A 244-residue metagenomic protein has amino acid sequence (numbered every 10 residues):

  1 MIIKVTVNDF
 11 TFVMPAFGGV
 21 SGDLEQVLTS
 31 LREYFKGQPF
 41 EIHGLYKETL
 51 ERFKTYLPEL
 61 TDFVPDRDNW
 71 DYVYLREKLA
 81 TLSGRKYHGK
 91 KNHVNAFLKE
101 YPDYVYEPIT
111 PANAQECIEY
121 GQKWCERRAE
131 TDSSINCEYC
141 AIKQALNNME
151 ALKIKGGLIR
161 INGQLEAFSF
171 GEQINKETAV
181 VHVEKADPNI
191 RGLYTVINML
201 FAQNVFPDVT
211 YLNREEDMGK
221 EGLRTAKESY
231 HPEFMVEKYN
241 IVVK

Functional and structural regions predicted by a protein language model:
M1-T49, R160-P188: Conserved donor-binding loop and adjoining core beta-sheet/short helix segment in diverse acyl/aminoacyl transferases
E33-G37, P102, N204-Y211: Short, surface-exposed connector motifs at secondary-structure boundaries
E41-I42, E107, Y211-R214: Short catalytic-loop micro-motif centered on adjacent basic/acidic residues
T49-V64, N92, M218-M235: Conserved active-site alpha-helix within GNAT-family acetyltransferase domains
P58-E130: Acyltransferase donor/substrate-recognition loop-hinge adjacent to the catalytic core
V64-Y72, E233-K244: Conserved catalytic-core motifs of GNAT/GCN5-like acyltransferases
A112-Q164: Short, conserved active-site entrance elements at the starts or edges of catalytic domains
K155-V242: Aromatic (often tryptophan-rich) hydrophobic motifs at membrane interfaces
